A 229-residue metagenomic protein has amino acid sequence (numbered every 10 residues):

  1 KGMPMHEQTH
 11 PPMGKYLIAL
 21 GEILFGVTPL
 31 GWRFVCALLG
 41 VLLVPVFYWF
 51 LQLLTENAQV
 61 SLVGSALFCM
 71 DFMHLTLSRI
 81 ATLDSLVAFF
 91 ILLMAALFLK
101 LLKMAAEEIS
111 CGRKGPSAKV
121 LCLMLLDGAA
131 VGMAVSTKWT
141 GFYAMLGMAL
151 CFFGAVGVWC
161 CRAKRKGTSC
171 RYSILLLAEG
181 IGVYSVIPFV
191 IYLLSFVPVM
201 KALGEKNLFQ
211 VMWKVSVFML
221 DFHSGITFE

Functional and structural regions predicted by a protein language model:
K1, M145, F152-E229: Transmembrane-lumen/periplasm boundary regions of multi-pass, lipid-linked membrane glycan transferases
M5-L17, V27-L30, E229: Extracytoplasmic catalytic/substrate-binding loops of multi-pass membrane glycan-assembly enzymes
W32-L39, G64, L83, E179-V183: Alpha-helical transmembrane segments of multi-pass integral membrane proteins
F34-T55, L93-L97: Transmembrane-helix motifs of polytopic, lipid-linked glycan transferases
C36, M73-L86, T137-T140: Short acidic/glycine- and proline-prone juxtamembrane loop motifs at membrane-interface regions of multi-pass membrane
G40-L43, F68, L83, V87-A95 (+1 more regions): Hydrophobic core segments of transmembrane alpha-helices in multi-pass, intramembrane catalytic enzymes
Q52-T55, M94-M124, A134, F153-A163: Membrane-interface transmembrane helices that cradle and orient dolichyl/undecaprenyl
G64-C69, T76, A96, V131 (+1 more regions): Short helix- or helix-capping micro-motifs that position conserved polar/aromatic residues at function-defining sites
